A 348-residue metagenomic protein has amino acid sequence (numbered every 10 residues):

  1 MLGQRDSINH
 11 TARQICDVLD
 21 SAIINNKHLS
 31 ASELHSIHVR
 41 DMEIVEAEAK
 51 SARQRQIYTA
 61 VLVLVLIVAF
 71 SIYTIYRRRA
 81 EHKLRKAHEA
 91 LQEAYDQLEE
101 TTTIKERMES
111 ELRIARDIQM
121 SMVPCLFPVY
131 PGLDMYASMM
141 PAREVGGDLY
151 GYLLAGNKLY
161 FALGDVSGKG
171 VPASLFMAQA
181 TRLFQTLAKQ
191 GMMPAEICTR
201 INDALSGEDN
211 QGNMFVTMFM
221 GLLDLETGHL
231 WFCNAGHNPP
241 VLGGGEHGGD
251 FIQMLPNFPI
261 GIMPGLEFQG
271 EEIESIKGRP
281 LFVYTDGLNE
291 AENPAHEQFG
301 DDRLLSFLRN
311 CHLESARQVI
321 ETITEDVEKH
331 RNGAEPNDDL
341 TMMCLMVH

Functional and structural regions predicted by a protein language model:
M1-H82: Hydrophobic positions within repeat-based interaction scaffolds
H10-R13, D17, K86-E89, E196-T199 (+5 more regions): Replace "anionic and nucleotidyl ligands
L19-A22, N26, L126, V327 (+1 more regions): A general structural signal marking secondary-structure boundaries and capping sites
H38, R78-R79, R85, G170-V171 (+2 more regions): Charged alpha-helical signal-transmission linkers that cap and connect PAS-family sensory domains
I44-V45, A52, F70, R77-A80 (+5 more regions): Heptad-repeat alpha-helical coiled-coil signal-transmission segments
E93-F282, A334-H348: … and, occasionally, acidic/histidine-rich disordered N-termini of signaling adaptors
P172-G191, F251, S275-A334: Active-site-proximal, acidic helix/loop segment immediately C-terminal to a metal-coordinating Asp/Glu
